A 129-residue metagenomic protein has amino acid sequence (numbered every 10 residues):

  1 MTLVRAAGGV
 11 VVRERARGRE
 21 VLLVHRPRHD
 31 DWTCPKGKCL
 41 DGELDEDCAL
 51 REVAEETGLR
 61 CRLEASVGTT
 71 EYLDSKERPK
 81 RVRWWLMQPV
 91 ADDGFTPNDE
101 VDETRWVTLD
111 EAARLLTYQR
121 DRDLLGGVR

Functional and structural regions predicted by a protein language model:
M1-V21: Conserved N-terminal beta-strand and adjoining loop/helix that marks the start of the Nudix/MutT-like hydrolase domain
V24-P27: Gly/Ser-enriched beta-turn/beta-hairpin loop segments
H29-D31: A short, flexible beta-alpha/helix-coil linker loop
T33-P35: A short gly/proline-enriched turn/hairpin at secondary-structure junctions
G37-G127: Unchanged
